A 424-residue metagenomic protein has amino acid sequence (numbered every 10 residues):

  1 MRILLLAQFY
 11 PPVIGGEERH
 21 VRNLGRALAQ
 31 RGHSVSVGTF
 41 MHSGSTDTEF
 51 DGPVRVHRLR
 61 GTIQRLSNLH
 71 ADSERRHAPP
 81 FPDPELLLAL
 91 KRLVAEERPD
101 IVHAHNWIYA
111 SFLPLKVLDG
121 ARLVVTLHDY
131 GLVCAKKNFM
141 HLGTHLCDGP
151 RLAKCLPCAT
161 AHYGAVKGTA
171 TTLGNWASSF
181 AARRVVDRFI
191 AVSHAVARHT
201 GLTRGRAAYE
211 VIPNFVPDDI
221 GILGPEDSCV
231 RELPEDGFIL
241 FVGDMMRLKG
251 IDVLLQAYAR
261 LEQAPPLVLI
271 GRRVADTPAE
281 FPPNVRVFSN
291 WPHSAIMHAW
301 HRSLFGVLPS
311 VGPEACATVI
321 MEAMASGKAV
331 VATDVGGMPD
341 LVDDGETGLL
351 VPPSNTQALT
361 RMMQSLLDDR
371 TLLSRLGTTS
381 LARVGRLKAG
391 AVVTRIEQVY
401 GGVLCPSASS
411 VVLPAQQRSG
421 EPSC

Functional and structural regions predicted by a protein language model:
M1-R58, D119-A121, A259, S423-C424: N-terminal subdomain of nucleotide-sugar transferases
R92, G131, C147-F189, L202: Membrane-proximal helix-turn-helix segments that form the acceptor-binding/catalytic region of lipid-linked
A195, F215: Carbohydrate-associated surface elements
R231-K249, L255-A259: Conserved donor-binding/catalytic core segment of Leloir-type glycosyltransferases
D276-H298: Nucleotide-activated donor-binding/catalytic signature segment of Leloir-type glycosyltransferases, i.e., the conserved
H301-A315, K328: Acidic donor-binding loop of glycosyltransferase active sites
D344-G345, L349-T356, M363-T371: Conserved acidic donor-binding segment of nucleotide-sugar-dependent glycosyltransferases
A358, S365, L372-R386, Q398: A short, well-ordered alpha-helix in the C-terminal region of glycosyltransferases
